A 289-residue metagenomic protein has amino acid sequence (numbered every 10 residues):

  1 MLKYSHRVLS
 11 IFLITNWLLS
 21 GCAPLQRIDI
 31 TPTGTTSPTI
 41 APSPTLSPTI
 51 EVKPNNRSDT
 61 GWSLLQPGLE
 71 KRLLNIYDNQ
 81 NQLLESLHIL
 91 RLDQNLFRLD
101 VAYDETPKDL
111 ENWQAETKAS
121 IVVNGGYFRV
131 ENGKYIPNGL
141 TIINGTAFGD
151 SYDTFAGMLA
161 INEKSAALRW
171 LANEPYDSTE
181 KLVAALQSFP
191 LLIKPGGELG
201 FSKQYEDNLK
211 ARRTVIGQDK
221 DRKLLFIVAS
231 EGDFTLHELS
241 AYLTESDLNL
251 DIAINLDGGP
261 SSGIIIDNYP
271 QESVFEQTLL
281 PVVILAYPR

Functional and structural regions predicted by a protein language model:
L2-L9: Bacterial N-terminal signal peptides that target proteins for export
S10-S20: Bacterial N-terminal signal peptides
G21-S151: Zymogen propeptides
L83, Y103-P107, L171-D177, A229-D233: Short, solvent-exposed aromatic-acidic interface loops
E85-L87, E116-K118, T154, Q187 (+2 more regions): Extracytoplasmic
L92-Q94, A160-A166, P195-G196, Q218-R222 (+2 more regions): Short acidic-glycine loop/turn motifs at beta-strand connectors
R129-Y205: Active-site-adjacent helix-turn-beta-strand microarchitecture at beta-sheet edges that either contains or buttresses
N132-D153, F201-T214, Q218-N255, S261-R289: Conserved, well-ordered active-site substructure
